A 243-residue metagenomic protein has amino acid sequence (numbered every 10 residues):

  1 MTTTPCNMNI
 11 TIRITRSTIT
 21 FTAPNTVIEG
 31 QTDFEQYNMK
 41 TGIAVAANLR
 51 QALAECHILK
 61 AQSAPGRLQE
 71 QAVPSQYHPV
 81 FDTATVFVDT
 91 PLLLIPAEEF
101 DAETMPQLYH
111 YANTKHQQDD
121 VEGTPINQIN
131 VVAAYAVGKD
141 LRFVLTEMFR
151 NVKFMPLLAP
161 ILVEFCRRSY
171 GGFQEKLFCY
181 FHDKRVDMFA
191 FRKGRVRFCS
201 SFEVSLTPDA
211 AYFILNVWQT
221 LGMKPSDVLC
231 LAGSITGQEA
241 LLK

Functional and structural regions predicted by a protein language model:
M1-N7: Short, surface-exposed loop/strand segments
M8, R13-T22, E29-G30, Y37 (+3 more regions): Small-residue (GG/TT-enriched) beta-loop-alpha framework at ligand/catalytic clefts
I10, P79-V86, L177, P225-G233: Hydrophobic beta-strand segments of well-ordered beta-sheets in folded domains
T18-I19, K40, L92-L94, I235-Q238: Short acidic, S/G/P-rich loop/turn micro-motifs used as interaction or catalytic elements
P24, G30-A61, Q71-R167: Active-site neighborhood for divalent-cation/phosphate handling
L229-K243: Glycine-rich phosphate-binding loops at beta-strand->alpha-helix junctions
